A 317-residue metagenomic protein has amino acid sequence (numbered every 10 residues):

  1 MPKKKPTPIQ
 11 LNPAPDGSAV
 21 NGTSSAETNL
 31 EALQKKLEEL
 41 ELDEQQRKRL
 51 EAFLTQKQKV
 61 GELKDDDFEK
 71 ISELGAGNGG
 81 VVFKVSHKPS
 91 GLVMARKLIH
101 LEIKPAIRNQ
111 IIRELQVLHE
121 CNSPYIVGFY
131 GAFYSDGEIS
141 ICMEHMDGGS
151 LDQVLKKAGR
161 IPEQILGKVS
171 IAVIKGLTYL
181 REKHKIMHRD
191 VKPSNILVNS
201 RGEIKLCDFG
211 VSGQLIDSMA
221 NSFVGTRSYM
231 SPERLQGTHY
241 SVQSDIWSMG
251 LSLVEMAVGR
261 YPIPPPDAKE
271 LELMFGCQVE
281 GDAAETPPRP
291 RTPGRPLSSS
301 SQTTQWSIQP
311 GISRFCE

Functional and structural regions predicted by a protein language model:
M1-G61: Intrinsically disordered, low-complexity regulatory segments that flank or precede the catalytic domain of eukaryotic
I71-N78, V82: Protein kinase glycine-rich loop
V93, L98-C121: Conserved N-lobe beta3->alphaC-helix segment of eukaryotic protein kinase catalytic domains
A132: Activation-segment/catalytic-loop signature of the eukaryotic protein kinase fold
G137-S150: Conserved short submotifs of the Hanks-type protein kinase catalytic core that shape the nucleotide-binding pocket
V169-S170: Activation segment signature within eukaryotic-like protein kinase domains
